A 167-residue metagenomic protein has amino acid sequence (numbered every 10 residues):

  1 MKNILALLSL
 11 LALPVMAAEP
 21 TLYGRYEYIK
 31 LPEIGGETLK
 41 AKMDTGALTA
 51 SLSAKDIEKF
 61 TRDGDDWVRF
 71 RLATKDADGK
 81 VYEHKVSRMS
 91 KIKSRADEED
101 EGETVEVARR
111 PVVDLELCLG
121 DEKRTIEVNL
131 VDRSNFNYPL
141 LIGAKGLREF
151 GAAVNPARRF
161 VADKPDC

Functional and structural regions predicted by a protein language model:
M1-I4: Positively charged n-region of N-terminal signal peptides that target proteins for export
A12-P14: N-terminal signal peptide c-region/cleavage motif recognized by signal peptidases
A18-C167: Pepsin/retropepsin-fold aspartyl endopeptidases
